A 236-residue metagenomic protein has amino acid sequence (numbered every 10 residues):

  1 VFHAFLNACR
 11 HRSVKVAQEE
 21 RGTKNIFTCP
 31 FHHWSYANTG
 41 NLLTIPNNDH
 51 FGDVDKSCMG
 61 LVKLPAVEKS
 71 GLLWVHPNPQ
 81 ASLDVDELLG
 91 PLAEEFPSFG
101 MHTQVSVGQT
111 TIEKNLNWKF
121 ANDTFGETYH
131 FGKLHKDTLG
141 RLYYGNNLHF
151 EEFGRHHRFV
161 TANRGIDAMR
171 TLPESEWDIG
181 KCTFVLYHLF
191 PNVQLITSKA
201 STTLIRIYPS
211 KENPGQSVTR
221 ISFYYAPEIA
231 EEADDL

Functional and structural regions predicted by a protein language model:
V1-P79, L83-P91: Rieske [2Fe-2S] iron-sulfur-binding domain
N7, V67, L72-L236: C-terminal catalytic domain of Rieske-type non-heme iron oxygenases
